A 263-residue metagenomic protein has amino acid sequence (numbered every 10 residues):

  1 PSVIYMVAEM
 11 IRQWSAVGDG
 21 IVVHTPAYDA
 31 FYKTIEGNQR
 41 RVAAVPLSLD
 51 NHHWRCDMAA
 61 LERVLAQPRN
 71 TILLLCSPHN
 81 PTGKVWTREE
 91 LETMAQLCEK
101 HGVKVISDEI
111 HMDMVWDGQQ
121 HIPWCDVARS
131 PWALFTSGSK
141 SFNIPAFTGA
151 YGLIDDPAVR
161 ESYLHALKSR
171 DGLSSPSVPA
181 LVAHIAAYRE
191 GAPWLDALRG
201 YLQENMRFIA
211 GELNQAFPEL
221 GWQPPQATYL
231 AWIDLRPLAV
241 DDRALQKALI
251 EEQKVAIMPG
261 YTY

Functional and structural regions predicted by a protein language model:
P1-G20, A239: Phosphate-binding glycine-rich loop
N38, K100-H101, Q253: Helix C-cap/helix->beta junction micro-motif
L49-Q119: Active-site phosphate-binding strand-loop segment of PLP-dependent enzymes
C125-S162: Active-site PLP attachment segment
I154-A180: Active-site C-terminal subdomain of aminotransferase-like
Y163-R170, A187-A210, L238, D242: Structural signature of PLP-dependent enzymes
L181, I185, G200-A210, W222-L235: Conserved glycine-rich beta-strand-loop-beta hairpin in the small C-terminal domain of fold type I
L220-G221, I233-Y263: Conserved C-terminal alpha-helix-loop-beta "cap" of PLP-dependent enzymes that closes/shapes the active-site mouth
